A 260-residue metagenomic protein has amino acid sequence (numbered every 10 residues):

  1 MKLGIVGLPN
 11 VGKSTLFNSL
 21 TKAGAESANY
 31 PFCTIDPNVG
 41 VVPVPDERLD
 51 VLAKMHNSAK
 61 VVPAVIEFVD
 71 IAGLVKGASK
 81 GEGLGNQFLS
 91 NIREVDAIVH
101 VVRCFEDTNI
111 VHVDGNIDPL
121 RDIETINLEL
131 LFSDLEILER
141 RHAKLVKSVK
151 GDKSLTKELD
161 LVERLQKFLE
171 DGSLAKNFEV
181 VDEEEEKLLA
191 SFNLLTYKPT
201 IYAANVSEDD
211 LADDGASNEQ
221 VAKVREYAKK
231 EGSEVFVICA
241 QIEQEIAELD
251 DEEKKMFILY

Functional and structural regions predicted by a protein language model:
M1-V111, E139: Conserved G1/Walker A P-loop phosphate-binding module
K2-V6, V11, F17, V146-Y260: C-terminal-of-GTPase-core extension/linker across diverse P-loop GTPases
P31, I35, R48, V61-E67 (+15 more regions): Helical mechanochemical/support elements of P-loop NTPase systems and associated helical scaffolds
G40-P45, A72-E82, R93-L155, F168-D182 (+2 more regions): Conserved Switch II/interswitch segment of TRAFAC-class P-loop GTPases
